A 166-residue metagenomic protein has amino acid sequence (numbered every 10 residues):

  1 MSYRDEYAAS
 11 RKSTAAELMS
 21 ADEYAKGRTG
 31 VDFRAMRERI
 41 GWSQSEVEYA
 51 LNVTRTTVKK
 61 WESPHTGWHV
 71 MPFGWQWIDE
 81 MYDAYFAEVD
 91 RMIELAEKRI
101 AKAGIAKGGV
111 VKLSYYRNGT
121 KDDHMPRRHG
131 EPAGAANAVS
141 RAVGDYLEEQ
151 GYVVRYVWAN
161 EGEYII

Functional and structural regions predicted by a protein language model:
S2-R39: A short, Lys/Arg-rich alpha-helix, primarily the initiator
F33, Q44-E48, V58-W61: Conserved hydrophobic/aromatic packing and binding residues within compact polymer-binding modules
E38, Y49, E148: Short polybasic/polar patches that bind polyanions
L51, E62, I78, Y82: DNA major-groove recognition helix of helix-turn-helix
N52-V70: Recognition helix of helix-turn-helix/homeodomain-like DNA-binding domains that insert into the DNA major groove
H69-A87: Short Lys/Arg-enriched helix C-cap and helix-to-coil transition segments that create basic nucleic-acid-contact patches
A87-I166: Helix-turn-helix/homeodomain-like alpha-helical modules used for DNA recognition and transcription-factor dimerization
